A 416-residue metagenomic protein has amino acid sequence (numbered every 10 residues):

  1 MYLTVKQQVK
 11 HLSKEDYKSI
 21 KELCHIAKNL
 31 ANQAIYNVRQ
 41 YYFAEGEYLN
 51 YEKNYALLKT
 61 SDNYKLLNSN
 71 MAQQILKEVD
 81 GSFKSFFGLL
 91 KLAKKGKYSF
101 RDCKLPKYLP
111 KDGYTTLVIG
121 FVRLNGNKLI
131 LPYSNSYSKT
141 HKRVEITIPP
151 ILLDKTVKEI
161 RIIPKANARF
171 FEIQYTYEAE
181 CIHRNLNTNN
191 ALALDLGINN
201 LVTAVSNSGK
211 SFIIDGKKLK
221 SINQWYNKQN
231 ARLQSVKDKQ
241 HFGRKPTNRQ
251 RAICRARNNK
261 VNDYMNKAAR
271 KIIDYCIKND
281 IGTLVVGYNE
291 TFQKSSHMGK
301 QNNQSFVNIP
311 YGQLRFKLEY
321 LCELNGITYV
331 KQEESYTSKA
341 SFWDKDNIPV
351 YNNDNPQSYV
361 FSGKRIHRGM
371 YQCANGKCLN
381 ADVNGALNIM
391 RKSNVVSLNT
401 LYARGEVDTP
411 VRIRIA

Functional and structural regions predicted by a protein language model:
M1-Q74: Gly/serine-rich nucleotide phosphate-binding loop at the start of the catalytic core of nucleotide/ADP-ribose-handling
L3, R169-A416: Positively charged, helix-rich recognition surfaces that bind polyanionic ligands
V5-H11, S138-I148, F212-I214: Generic detection of short hydrophobic beta-strand segments and adjacent strand-loop junctions
K10, P132, R161-I163, Q174-T176 (+1 more regions): Residues in well-ordered beta-strands of folded domains
C24-A27, L76-F83, Q250-N258: Short amphipathic alpha-helical coiled-coil/interface segments
N29, Q33-Y36, Q40, A44 (+5 more regions): Intrinsically disordered or highly flexible coil/loop and linker segments, enriched in small and charged/polar residues
A34, Q74-F86, A381-S397: Stable alpha-helical structural segments in soluble proteins, enriched in small hydrophobic residues
Y51-A168, Q304, N308: Acidic carboxylate diad motif detector
